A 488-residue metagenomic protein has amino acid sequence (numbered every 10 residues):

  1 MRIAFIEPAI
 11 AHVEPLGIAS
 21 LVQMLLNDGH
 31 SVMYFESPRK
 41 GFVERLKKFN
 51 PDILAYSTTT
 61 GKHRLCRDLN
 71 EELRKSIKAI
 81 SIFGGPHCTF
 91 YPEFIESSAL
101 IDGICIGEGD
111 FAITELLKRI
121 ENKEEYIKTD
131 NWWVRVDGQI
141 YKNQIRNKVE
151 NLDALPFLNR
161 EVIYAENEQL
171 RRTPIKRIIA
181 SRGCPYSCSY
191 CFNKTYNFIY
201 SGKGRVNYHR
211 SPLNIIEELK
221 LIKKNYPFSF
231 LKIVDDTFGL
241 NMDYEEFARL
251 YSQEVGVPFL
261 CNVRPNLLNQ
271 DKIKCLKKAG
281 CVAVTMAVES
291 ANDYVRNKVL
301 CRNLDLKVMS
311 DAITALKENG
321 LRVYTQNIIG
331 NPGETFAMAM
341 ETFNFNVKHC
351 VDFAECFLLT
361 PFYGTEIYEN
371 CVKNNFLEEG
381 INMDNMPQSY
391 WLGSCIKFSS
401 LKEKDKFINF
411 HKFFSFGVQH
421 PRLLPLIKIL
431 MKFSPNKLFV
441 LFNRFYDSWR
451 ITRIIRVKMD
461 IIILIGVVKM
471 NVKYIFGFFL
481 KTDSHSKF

Functional and structural regions predicted by a protein language model:
R2, I10, G17, L21-M24 (+3 more regions): Glycine-rich beta-alpha loop elements in corrinoid/cobalamin-binding modules across cobalamin-dependent enzymes
R2-V13, G17, V22, W133 (+3 more regions): C-terminal accessory regions of radical SAM enzymes
P8, S37, P86, D236 (+1 more regions): Cofactor-binding loop segments of dinucleotide-utilizing enzymes, especially the Rossmann-like FAD- and NAD(P)+-binding
A9-I10, T60, T237, P265 (+2 more regions): Residue-level signal for short, function-critical loop segments
P92-A99, K272, G333-K348: Catalytic cores of alpha/beta
F157-Y324, N344: Radical SAM [4Fe-4S] cluster-binding motif and immediate context
F238, A291-R296, L300-R302, I313-M338 (+2 more regions): Conserved strand-turn element in the central/C-terminal portion of the radical SAM core barrel that lines
